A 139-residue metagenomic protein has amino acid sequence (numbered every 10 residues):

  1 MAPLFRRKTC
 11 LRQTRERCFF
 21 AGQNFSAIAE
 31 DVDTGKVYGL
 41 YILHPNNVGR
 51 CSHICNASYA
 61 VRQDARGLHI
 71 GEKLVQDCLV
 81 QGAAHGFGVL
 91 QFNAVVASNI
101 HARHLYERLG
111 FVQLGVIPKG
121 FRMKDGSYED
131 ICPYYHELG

Functional and structural regions predicted by a protein language model:
L4-D64, V75-Q76, Q81, E137-G139: Acetyl-CoA-dependent GNAT
H44, N93, I117: Conserved residues at the C-terminal ends of beta-strands
R66, F92-A102, G120-D125: Conserved beta-strand-loop-alpha-helix junction that forms the acyl-donor binding cleft
H69: Conserved G/P- and acidic residue-centered "switch" motifs that form tight phosphate/ATP-binding loops in soluble
G82-V95: Conserved GNAT acetyl-CoA-binding A-motif
Y106, F111, Y134: Conserved active-site tyrosine of GNAT-family acetyltransferases
Q113-G115: A secondary-structure capping/hinge motif
I117, D125-G139: Terminal substrate-recognition subdomain of acyl/acetyltransferases
